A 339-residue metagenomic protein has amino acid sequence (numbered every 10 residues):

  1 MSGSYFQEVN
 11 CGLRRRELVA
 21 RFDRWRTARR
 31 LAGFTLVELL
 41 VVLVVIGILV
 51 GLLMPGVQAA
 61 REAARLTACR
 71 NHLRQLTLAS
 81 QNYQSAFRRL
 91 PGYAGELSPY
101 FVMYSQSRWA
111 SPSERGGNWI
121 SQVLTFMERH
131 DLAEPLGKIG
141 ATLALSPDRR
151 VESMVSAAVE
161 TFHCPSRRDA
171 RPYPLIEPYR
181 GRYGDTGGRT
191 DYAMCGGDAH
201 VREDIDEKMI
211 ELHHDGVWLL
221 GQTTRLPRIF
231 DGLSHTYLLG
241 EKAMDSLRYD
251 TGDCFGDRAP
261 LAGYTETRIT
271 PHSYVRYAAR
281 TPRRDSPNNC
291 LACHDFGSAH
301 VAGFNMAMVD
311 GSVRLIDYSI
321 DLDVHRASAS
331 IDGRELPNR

Functional and structural regions predicted by a protein language model:
M1-F34, Y100: N-terminal leader/signal peptides at the extreme start of proteins
V9-C11, R16, R21-R24, G56 (+4 more regions): Coiled-coil-like amphipathic alpha-helices with heptad-repeat character
E17, F22, L40-G47, G140 (+1 more regions): Generic low-complexity, intrinsically disordered sequence content enriched in small uncharged/hydrophobic residues
A28-R29, E38, P112, S153: Residue-level marker of regulatory loop/turn positions in helix-turn-helix DNA-binding domains and in histidine
L31-R65, Q75: N-terminal single-pass transmembrane signal-anchor helix
I48, L52, A63-R339: Surface-exposed loop/linker segments characteristic of extracytoplasmic
